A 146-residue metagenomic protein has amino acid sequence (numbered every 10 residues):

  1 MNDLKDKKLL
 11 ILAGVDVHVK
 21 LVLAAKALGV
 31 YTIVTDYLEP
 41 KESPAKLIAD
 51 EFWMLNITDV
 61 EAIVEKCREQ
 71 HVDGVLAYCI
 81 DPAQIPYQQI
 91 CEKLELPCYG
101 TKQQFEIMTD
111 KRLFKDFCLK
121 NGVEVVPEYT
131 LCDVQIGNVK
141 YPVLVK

Functional and structural regions predicted by a protein language model:
M1-Q104: ATP-binding N-terminal substructure of ATP-dependent carboxylate-amine bond-forming enzymes
L10, T109-K146: Active-site nucleotide/adenylate-binding loops and adjacent lid/helix of ATP-dependent enzymes
